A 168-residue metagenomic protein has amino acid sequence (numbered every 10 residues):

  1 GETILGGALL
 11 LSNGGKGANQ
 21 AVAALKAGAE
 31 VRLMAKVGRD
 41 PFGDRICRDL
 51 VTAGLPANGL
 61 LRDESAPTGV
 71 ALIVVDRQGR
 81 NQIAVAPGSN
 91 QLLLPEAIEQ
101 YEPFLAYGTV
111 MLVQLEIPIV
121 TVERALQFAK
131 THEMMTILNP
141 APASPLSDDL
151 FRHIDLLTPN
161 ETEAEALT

Functional and structural regions predicted by a protein language model:
G1-K36, P41-T52: Glycine-rich phosphate/adenosyl-contacting loop at the front of the ribokinase-like
G7, T68-V70, R80-N81: Change "...and in nucleic-acid phosphodiester-cleaving endonucleases..." to "...and in nucleic-acid processing enzymes
N13-G15, T68, L92-L94: A structural motif shared across PLP-dependent enzymes of the aminotransferase-like
A27, A66-G69: Short, basic and Ser/Thr-rich N-terminal targeting/leader segments
R32, K36, D44, R48-R62 (+1 more regions): Ribokinase/PfkB-type carbohydrate-kinase core domain
